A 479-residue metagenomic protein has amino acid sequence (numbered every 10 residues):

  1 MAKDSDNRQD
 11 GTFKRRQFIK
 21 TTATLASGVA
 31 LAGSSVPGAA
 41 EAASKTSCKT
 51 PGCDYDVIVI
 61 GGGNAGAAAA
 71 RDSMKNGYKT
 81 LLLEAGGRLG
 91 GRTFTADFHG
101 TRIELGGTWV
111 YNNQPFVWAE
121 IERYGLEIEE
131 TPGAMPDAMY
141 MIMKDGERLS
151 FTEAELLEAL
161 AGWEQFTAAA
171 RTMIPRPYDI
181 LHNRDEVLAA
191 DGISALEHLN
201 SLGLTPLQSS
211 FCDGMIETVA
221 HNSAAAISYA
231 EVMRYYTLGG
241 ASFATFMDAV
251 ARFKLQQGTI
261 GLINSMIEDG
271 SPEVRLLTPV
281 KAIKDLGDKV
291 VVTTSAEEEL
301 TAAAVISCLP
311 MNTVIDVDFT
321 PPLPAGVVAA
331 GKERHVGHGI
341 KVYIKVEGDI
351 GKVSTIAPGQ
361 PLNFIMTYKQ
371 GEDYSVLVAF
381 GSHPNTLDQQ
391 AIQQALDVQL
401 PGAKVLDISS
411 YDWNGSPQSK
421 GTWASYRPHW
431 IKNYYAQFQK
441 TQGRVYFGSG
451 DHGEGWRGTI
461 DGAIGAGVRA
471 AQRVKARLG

Functional and structural regions predicted by a protein language model:
M1-F13, Q17: N-terminal secretory signal peptides
A43-T46, N76, K289, T355-G479: Conserved flavin/dinucleotide-binding core of flavoenzymes
V57-L81: N-terminal Rossmann-like FAD-binding beta1-loop-alpha1 element of flavoenzymes
I60, L300-N312: Short hydrophobic core segments
M74-A96: Glycine-rich FAD pyrophosphate-binding loop
E122, E129-I227: Mobile amphipathic helical/loop "lid" adjacent to a hydrophobic cofactor/ligand pocket
I180-P279, L286-K289, C308: Active-site/ligand-binding neighborhood in enzyme catalytic cores
S307-L323: Flavin (primarily FAD) binding-site architecture
